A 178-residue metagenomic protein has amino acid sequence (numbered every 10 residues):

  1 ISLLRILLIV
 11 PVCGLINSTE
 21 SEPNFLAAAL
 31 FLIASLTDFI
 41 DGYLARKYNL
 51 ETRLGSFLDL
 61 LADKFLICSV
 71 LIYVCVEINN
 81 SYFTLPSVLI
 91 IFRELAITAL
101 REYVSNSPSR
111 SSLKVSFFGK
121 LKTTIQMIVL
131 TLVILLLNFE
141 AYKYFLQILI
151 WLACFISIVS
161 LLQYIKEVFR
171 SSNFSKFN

Functional and structural regions predicted by a protein language model:
I1-L4: N-terminal membrane topogenic signal
I6, A28-I33, L60-N178: A feature for the membrane-embedded catalytic helix bundles of lipid/isoprenoid biosynthetic enzymes
L8-V12: N-terminal signal-anchor transmembrane alpha helix
C13-E22, N138-E140: Short, hydrophobic transmembrane alpha-helix segments
